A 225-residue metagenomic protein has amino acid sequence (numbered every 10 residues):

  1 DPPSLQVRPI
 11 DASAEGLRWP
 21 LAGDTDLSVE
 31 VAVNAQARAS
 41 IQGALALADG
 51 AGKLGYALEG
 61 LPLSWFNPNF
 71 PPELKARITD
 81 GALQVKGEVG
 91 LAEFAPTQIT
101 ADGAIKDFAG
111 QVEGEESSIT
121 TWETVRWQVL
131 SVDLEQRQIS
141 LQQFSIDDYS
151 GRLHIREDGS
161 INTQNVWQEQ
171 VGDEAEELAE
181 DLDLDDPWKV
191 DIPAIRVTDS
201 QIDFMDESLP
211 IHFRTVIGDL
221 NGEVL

Functional and structural regions predicted by a protein language model:
D1-A14, L47, F70, A76-I78 (+2 more regions): Secondary-structure transition motifs
T25-N34: Short beta-strand segments that buttress and anchor functional surface loops
V29, R38-Q42: Beta-strand/loop subdomains of soluble extracytoplasmic proteins
A35-A39, D49-A51: Outer-membrane beta-barrel translocator/receptor signature
I41, L54-Y56, G87: Membrane-embedded beta-strands that build the outer-membrane beta-barrel scaffold
L54, I99-A101, Q142: Transmembrane beta-strands of outer-membrane beta-barrel proteins
L58, G103-I105, I146: Transmembrane beta-barrel strands of outer-membrane/channel proteins
L58-E88: Extracellular/lumenal and peripheral-membrane lipid-interaction modules
